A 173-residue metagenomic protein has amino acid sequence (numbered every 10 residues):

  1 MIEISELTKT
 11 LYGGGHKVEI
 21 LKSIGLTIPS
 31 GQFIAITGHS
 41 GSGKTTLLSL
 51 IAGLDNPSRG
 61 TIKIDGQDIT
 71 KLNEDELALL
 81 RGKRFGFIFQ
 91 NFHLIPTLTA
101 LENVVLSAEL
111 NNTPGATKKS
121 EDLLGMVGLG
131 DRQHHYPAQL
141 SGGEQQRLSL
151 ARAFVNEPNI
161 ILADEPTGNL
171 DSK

Functional and structural regions predicted by a protein language model:
I2-K173: ABC family nucleotide-binding domain
